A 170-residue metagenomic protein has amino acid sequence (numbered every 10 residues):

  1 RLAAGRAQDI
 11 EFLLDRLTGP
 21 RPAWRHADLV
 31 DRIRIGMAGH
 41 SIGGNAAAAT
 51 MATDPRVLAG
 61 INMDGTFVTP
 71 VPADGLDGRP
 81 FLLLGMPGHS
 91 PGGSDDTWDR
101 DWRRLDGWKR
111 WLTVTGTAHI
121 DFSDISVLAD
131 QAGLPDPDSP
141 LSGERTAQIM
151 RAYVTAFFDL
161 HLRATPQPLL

Functional and structural regions predicted by a protein language model:
R1-L29: Alpha/beta-hydrolase active-site loop
G5, D9-F12, A46, I149 (+1 more regions): Extracytoplasmic/secreted proteins, especially bacterial periplasmic and envelope-associated proteins
I10, I35, W111, F158: Divalent metal-coordination and catalytic microenvironments
V30-R32, V57-L58: Core-facing hydrophobic residues within beta-strands of well-ordered domains
A38-G43, A47: Gly/Ala-rich beta-loop-alpha elbow adjacent to hydrolase catalytic centers
A49-L58: Conserved hydrolase catalytic core segment
L58-D121: The feature captures the conserved acid-bearing segment of alpha/beta-hydrolase catalytic domains
G116-H119, I125-L170: Alpha/beta-hydrolase-fold serine-hydrolase catalytic core, especially in secreted/extracellular enzymes
